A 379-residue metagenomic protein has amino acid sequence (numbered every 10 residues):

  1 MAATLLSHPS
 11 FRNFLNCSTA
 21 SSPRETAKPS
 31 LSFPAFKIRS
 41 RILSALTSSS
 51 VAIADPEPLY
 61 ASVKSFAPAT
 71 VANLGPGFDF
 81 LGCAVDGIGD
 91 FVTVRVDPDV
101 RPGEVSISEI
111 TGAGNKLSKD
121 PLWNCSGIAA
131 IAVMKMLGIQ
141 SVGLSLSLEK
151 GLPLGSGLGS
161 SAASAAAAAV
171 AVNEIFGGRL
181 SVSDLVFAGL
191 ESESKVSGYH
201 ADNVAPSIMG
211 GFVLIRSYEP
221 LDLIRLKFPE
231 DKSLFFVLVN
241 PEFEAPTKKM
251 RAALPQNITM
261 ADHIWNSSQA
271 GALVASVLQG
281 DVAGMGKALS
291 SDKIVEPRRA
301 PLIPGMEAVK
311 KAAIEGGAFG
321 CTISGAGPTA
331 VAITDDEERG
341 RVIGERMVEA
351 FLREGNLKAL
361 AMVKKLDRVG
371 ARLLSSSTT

Functional and structural regions predicted by a protein language model:
A2-R12, D55, V277-T379: Glycine-rich, charge-dense phosphate/pyrophosphate-binding loop(s) and the adjacent flexible "lid"/catalytic subdomain
A2-S156, V170, E174-G178, M209 (+2 more regions): ATP-binding N-lobe of GHMP and related small-molecule kinases
V100-V105, T247, E338-E345: Short, conserved charged micro-motifs
N124-M134, A270, V309-A312, R346-M347: Short, well-ordered amphipathic alpha-helical segments that serve as non-catalytic structural scaffolds within diverse
S141-V142, A171-V204: Contiguous, small/hydrophobic- and glycine-enriched helical/loop subdomains that border and often "cap" functional
L158-V182, I208-V213, Y218: DPxDG-like acidic metal-binding loop motif
F187-Y199, L214-P229, N257-I258: Active-site glycine-rich loop that binds ribose-phosphate moieties when present
D231-K311, E315-G317: Acyltransferase
